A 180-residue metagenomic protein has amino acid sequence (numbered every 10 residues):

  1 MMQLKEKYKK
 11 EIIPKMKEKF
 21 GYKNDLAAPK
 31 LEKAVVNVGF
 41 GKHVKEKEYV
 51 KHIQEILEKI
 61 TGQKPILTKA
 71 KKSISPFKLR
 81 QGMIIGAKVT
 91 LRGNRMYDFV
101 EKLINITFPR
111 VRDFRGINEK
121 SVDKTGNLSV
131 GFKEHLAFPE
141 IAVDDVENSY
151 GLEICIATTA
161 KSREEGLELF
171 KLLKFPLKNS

Functional and structural regions predicted by a protein language model:
M1-S180: Ribosome-associated RNA-binding proteins
